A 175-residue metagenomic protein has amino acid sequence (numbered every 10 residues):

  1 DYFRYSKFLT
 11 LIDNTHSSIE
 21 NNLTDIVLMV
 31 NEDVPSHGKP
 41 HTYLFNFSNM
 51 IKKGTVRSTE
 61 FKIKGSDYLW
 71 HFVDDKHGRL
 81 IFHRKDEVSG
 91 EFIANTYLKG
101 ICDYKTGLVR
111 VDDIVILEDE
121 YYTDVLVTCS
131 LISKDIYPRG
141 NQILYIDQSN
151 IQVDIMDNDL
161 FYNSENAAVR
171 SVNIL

Functional and structural regions predicted by a protein language model:
D1-T42, A167-I174: Acidic, low-complexity glycine/serine/threonine-rich segments
I12, T24-I26, F45, V111 (+1 more regions): Generic structural hydrophobic/aromatic packing signal, biased to beta-strands
E20, K52-T55, I63, W70-D74 (+1 more regions): A short beta-turn/strand-edge loop motif at beta-sheet boundaries
L23-I26, G38-S66: Acidic, glycine/GT-rich loop-and beta-edge segments that sit at the periphery of enzyme/chaperone cores
E32, N49-I51, C129-D135: Beta-strand elements of well-folded, non-transmembrane domains
V34-P35, D74-K76, I101-T106: Short, ordered beta-strand-loop transition motifs
T59-N95: Structural flexibility/helix-modulation signal
V88-L175: Surface-exposed interaction regions enriched in Ser/Thr/Asp/Glu that occur as long low-complexity tracts or repetitive
